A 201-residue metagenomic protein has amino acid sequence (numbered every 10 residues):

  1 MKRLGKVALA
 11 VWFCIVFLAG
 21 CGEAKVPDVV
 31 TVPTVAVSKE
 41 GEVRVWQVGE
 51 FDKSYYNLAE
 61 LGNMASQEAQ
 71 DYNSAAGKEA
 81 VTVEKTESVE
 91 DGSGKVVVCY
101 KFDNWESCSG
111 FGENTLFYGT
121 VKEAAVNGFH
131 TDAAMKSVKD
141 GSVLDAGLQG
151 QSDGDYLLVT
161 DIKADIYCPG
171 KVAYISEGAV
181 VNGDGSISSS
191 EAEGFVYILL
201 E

Functional and structural regions predicted by a protein language model:
M1-A8: Bacterial N-terminal signal peptides that target proteins for export
V11-W12: Regulatory modules associated with amino-acid/nitrogen control
F17-G20: C-terminal motif of bacterial Sec signal peptides marking the signal peptidase cleavage site
G22-A24: Bacterial signal peptide processing site
P27-E87: N-terminal Sec/ER secretory leader and immediately downstream segment of secreted/extracellular precursors
E87-E201: Mature, soluble, non-transmembrane domains
